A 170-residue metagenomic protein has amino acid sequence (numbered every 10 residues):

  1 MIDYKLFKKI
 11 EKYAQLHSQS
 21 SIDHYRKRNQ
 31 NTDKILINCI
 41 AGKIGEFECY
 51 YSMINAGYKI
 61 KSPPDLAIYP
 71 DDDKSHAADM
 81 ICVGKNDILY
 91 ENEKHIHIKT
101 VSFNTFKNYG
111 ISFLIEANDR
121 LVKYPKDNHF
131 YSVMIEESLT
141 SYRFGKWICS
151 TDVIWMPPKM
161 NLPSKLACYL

Functional and structural regions predicted by a protein language model:
M1-A77, I81-L170: Nucleic-acid endonuclease domains
